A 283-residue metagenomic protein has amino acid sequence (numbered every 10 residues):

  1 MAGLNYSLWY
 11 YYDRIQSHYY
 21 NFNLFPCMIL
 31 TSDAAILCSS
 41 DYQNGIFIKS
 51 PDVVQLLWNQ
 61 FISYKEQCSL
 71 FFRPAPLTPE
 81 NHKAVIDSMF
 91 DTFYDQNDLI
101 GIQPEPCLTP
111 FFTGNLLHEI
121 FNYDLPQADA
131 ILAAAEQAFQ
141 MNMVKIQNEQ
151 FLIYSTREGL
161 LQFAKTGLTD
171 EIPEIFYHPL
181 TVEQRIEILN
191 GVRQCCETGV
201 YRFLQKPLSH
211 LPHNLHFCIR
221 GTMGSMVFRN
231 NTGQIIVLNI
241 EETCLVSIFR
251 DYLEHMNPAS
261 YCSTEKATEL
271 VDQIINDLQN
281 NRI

Functional and structural regions predicted by a protein language model:
M1-T264: Hydrophobic protein-protein interaction segments
T232, Q273-I283: Non-catalytic regulatory/interaction regions at protein termini and inter-domain linkers
